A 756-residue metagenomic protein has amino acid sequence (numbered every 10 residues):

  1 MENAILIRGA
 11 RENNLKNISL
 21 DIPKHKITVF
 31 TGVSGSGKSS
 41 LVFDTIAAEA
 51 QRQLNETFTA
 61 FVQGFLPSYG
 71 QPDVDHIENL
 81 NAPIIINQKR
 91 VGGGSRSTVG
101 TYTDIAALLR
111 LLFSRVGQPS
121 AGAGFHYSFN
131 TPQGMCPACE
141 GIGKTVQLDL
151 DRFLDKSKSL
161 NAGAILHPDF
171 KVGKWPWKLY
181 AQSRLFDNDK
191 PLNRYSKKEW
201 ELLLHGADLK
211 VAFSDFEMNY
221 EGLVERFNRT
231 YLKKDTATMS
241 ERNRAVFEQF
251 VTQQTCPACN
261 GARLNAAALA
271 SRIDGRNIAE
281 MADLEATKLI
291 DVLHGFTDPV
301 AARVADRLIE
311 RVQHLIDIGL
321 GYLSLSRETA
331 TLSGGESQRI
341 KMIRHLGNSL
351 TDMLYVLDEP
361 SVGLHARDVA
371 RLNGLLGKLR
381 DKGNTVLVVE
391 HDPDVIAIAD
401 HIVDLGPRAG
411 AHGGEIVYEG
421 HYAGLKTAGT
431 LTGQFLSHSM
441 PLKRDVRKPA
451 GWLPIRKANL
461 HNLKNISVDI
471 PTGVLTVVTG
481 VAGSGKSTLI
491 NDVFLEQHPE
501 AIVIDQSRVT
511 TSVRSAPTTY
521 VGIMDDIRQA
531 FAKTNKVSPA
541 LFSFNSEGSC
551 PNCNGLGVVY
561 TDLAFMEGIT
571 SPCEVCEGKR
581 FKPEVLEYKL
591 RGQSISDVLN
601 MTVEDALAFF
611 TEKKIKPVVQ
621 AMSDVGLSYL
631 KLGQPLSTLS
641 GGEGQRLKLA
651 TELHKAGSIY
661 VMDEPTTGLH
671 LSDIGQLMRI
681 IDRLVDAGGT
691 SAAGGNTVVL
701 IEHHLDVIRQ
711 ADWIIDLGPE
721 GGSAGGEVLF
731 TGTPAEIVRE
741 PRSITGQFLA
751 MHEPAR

Functional and structural regions predicted by a protein language model:
M1-R756: Conserved phosphate-binding elements of NTP-dependent enzyme cores
